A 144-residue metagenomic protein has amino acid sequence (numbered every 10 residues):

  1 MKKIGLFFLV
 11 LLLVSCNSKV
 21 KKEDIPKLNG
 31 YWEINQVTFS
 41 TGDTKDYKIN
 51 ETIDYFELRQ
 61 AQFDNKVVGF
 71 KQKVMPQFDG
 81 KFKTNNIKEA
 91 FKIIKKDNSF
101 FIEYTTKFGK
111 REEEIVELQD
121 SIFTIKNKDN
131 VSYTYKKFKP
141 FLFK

Functional and structural regions predicted by a protein language model:
M1-I4, S18: Positively charged n-region of N-terminal signal peptides that target proteins for export
L12-S15: C-terminal motif of bacterial Sec signal peptides marking the signal peptidase cleavage site
N17-E33: N-terminal helix-cap/turn-to-beta initiation motif at the start of protein domains
V37, K73, Y104-T105, K126-K128: Beta-turn initiation residues at beta-strand->coil junctions
K45-I93: N-terminal glycine/threonine-rich, aromatic-flanked beta-hairpin/loop signature
K81-V116: An anionic, turn-rich surface loop/hairpin at beta-sheet edges that serves as a generic interaction/coordination patch
K88, T124-K144: Edge beta-strand at a domain terminus
